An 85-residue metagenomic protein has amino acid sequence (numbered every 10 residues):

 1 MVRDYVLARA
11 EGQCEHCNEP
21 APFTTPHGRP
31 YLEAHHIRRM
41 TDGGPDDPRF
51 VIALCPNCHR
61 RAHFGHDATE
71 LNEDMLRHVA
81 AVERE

Functional and structural regions predicted by a protein language model:
M1-P22, R29, D42-P45, V79: Short, charged surface segments at domain edges that flank catalytic/cofactor-binding sites
E11, E15, E19, E33 (+2 more regions): Glutamate identity and glutamate-enriched acidic tracts
G12, L32, R49, A53: Cys/His-enriched microdomains
E19, P56, R60: Short Cys/His-rich local motifs and their 1-3 flanking residues in nucleic-acid-associated proteins and small
T24-H27, H35, G65-D67: Short Cys/His-rich "knuckle" micro-motifs
R29-L32, H59: Active-site lining segments that contact anionic ligands and/or coordinate catalytic metals
R38-A53, R61-E85: Polybasic, low-complexity binding patches
